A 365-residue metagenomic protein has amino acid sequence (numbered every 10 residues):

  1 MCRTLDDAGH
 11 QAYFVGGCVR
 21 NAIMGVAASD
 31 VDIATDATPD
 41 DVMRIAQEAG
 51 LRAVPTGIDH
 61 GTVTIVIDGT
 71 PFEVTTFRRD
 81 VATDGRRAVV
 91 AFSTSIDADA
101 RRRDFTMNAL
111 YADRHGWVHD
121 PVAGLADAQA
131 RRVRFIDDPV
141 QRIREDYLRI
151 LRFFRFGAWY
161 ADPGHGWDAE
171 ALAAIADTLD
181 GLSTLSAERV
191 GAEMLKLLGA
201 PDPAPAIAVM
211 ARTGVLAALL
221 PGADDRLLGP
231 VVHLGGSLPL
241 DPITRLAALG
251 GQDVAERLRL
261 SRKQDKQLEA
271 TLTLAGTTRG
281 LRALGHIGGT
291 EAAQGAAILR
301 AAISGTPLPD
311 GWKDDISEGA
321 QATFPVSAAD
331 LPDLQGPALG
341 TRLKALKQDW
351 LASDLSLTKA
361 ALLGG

Functional and structural regions predicted by a protein language model:
M1-G365: Catalytic cores of the polymerase beta-like nucleotidyltransferase superfamily and closely associated nucleotide
